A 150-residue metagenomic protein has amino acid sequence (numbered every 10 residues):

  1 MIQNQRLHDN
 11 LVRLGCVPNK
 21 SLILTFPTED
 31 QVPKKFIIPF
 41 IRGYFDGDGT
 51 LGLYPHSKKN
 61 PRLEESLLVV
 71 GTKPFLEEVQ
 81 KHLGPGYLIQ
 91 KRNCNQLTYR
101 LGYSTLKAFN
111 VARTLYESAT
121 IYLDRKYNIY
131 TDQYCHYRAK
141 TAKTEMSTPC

Functional and structural regions predicted by a protein language model:
M1-C150: Internal intein/HINT superfamily modules and their associated LAGLIDADG
